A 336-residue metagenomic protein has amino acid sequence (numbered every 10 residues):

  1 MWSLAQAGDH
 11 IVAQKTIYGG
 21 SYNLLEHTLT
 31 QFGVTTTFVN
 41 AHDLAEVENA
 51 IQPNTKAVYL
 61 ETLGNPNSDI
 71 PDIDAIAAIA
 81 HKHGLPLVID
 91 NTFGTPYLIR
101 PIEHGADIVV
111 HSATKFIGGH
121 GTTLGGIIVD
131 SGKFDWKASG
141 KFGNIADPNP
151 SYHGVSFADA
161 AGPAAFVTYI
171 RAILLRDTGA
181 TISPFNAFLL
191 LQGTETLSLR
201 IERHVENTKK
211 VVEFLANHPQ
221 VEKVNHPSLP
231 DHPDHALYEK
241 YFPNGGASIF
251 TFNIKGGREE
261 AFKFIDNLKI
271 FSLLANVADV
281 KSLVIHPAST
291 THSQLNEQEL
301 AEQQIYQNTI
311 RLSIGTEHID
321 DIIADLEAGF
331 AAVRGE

Functional and structural regions predicted by a protein language model:
M1-H218, N225: Conserved PLP-enzyme active-site core in the AAT-like
G8, G19, E26-H27, P53 (+3 more regions): PLP-dependent enzyme catalytic core of the Aspartate aminotransferase-like
L63, T92-G94, L229, K255 (+1 more regions): Active-site beta-loop-alpha junctions enriched in small/polar residues
G121, N244-G246, I305-N308: Short glycine-enriched loop/turn motifs at secondary-structure junctions
V129, A278-D279, I285: Positively charged, small/polar-rich N-terminal and surface patches that mediate targeting and assembly and bind
V129, T251-N253, S313-G315: Short hydrophobic/aromatic beta-strand micro-patches that form the beta-sheet surface supporting nucleotide- or nucleic
K133-F134, E195, D231, K255-G257 (+2 more regions): Short, glycine-/Ser/Thr-/acidic-enriched flexible segments
T178-T181, F185-A187, Q192, T196 (+3 more regions): Conserved small-domain helix->loop->beta segment predominantly found in fold-type I
